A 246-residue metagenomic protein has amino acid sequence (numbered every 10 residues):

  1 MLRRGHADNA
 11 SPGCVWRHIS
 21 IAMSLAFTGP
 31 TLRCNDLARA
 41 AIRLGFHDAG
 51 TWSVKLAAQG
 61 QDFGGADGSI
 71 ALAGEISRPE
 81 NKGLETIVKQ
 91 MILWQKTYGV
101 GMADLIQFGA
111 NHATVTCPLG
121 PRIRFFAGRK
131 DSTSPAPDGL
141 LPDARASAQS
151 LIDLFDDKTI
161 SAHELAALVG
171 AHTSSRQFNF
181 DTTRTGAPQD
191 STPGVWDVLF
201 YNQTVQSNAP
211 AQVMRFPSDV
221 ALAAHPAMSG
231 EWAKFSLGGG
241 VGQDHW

Functional and structural regions predicted by a protein language model:
M1-W246: Catalytic cores of secreted/periplasmic or lumenal enzymes
